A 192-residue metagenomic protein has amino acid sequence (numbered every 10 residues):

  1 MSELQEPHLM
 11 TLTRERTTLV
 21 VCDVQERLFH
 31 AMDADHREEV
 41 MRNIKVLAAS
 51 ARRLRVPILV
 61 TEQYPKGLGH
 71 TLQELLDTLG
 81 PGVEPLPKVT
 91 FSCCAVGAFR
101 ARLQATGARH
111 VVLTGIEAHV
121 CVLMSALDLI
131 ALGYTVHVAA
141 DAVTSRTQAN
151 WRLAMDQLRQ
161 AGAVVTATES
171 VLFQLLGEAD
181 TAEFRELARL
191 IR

Functional and structural regions predicted by a protein language model:
S2-T18, K66-R192: Active-site-adjacent betaalpha module
E15-T17, D33-L59: A short alpha/beta connector and helix-capping loop motif
V21-C22, P57-Q63: Short beta-strand segments at enzyme active-site cores
E26-A31: Short acidic, Gly/Ser-rich segments with clustered Asp/Glu that frequently serve as metal-coordination loops in enzyme
H36-R37, E62, K88-F91: Short, flexible loop segments at the rims of nucleotide/cofactor-binding pockets, characterized by
